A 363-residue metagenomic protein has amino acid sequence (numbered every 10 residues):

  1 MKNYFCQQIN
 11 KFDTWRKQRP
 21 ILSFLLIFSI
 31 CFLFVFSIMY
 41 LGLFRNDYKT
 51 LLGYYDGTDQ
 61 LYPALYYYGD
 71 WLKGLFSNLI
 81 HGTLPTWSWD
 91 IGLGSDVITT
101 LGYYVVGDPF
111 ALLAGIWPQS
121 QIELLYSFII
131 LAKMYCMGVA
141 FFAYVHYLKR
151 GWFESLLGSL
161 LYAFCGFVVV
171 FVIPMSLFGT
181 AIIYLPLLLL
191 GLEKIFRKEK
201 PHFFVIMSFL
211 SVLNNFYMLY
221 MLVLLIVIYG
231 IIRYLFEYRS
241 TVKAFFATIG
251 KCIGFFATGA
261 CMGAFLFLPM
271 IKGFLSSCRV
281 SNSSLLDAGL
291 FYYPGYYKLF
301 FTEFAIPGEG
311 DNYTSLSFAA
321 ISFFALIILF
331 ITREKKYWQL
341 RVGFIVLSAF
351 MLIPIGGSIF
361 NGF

Functional and structural regions predicted by a protein language model:
M1-L43, A247, K251: Start-transfer (signal-anchor) and selected internal transmembrane alpha helices of multi-pass inner/ER membrane
R19-L22, S240-A257, K335-V342: Membrane-interfacial entry segments at the cytosolic side of transmembrane helices
R19-S23, P118-L125, I129, R150-G158 (+1 more regions): Membrane-interface starts of transmembrane alpha-helices
F28, F32, Y135-Y147, F153-F236 (+2 more regions): Membrane-embedded helix bundles of polyisoprenyl
F34-M137, L160, F164-I182, F274-S276 (+2 more regions): Membrane-interface coil-to-helix junctions
H146-R150, K194-E199, E237-F246, I331-Q339: Membrane-interface helix-boundary motifs at transmembrane edges
V212-N215, F301-T314: Short aromatic-rich membrane-water interface segments that cap or initiate transmembrane helices in multi-pass membrane
C261, S317-L352: Hydrophobic, aromatic-rich transmembrane alpha-helices and their immediate juxtamembrane boundary segments
